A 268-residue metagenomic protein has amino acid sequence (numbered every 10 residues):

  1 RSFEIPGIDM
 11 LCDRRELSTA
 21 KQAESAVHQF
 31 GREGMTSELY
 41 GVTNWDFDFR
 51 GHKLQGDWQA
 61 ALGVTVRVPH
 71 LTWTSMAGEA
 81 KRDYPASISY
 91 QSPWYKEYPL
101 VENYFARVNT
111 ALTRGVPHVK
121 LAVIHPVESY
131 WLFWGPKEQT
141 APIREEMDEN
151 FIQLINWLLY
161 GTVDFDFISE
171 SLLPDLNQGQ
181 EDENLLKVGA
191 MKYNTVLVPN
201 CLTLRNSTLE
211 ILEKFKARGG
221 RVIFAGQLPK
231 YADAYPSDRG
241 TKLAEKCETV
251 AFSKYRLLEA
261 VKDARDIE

Functional and structural regions predicted by a protein language model:
R1-E268: Carbohydrate-binding surfaces of carbohydrate-active enzymes
